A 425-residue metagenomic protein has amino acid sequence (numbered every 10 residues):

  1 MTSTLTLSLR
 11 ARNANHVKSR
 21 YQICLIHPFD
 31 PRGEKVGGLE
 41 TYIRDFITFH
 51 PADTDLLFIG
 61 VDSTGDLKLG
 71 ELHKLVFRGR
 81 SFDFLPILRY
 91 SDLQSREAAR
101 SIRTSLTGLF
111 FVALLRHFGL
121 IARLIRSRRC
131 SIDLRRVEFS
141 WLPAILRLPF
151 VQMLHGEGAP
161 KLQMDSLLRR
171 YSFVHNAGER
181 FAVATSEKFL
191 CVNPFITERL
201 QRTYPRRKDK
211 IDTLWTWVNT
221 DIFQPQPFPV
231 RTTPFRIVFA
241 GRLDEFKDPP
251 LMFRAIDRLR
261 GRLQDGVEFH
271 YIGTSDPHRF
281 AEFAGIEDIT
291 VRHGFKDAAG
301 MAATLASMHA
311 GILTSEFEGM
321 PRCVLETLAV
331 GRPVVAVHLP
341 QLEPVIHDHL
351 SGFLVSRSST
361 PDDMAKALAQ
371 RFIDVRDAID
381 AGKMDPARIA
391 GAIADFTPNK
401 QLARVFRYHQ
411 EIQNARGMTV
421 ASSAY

Functional and structural regions predicted by a protein language model:
T41-D45, D244-R258: A conserved mid-protein helix/loop that constitutes part of the nucleotide-sugar donor-binding site
A122, R169-F189: Membrane-proximal helix-turn-helix segments that form the acceptor-binding/catalytic region of lipid-linked
S131-D133, S140-Q163, L190: Active-site proximal beta-strand in glycosyltransferases
F195, W217: Carbohydrate-associated surface elements
R279-A299: Nucleotide-activated donor-binding/catalytic signature segment of Leloir-type glycosyltransferases, i.e., the conserved
E316: Aromatic "clamp/platform" in nucleotide-sugar-dependent glycosyltransferases that forms part of the donor/acceptor
P333-A336, Q341, I346: Short hydrophobic beta-strand element within catalytic cores of glycosyltransferases and related nucleotide-activated
E343-I373: Change "using UDP/GDP/dTDP sugars" to "using nucleotide sugars
